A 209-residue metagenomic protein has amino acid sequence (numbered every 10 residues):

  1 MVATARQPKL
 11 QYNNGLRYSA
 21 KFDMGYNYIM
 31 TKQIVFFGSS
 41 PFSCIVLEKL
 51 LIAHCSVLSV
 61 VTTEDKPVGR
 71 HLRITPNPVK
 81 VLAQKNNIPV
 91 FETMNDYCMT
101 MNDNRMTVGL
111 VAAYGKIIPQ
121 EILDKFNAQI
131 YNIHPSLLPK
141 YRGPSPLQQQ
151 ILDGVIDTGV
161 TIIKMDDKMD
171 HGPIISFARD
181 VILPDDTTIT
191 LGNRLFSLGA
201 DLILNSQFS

Functional and structural regions predicted by a protein language model:
M1-M30, I52-V57, Q84, M94-T107 (+2 more regions): Short, basic, low-complexity termini and linkers enriched in Ser/Thr/Gly/Pro that act as targeting/leader peptides
I29-R70: N-terminal Rossmann-like dinucleotide-binding module
S39-F42, N95-Y97, Y114-I117: Short beta->alpha connector loops
L50, V81-N86, L123: A generic structural signal for well-ordered alpha-helical segments
I52-S56, V108-S209: Donor/substrate-binding cores of folate-linked one-carbon enzymes
K66-Q84: N-terminal beta-loop-helix "entrance" segment that forms/cooperates in small-molecule cofactor or anionic ligand
P89-F91: General small-molecule cofactor/ligand-binding pocket signal
